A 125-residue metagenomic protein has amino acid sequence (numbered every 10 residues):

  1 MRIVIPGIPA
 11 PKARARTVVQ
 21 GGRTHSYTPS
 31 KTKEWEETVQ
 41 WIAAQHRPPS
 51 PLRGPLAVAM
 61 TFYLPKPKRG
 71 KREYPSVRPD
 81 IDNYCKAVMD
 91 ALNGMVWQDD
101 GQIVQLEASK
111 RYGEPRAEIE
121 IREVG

Functional and structural regions predicted by a protein language model:
M1-G125: Acidic, proline/glycine-enriched N-terminal capping motif
